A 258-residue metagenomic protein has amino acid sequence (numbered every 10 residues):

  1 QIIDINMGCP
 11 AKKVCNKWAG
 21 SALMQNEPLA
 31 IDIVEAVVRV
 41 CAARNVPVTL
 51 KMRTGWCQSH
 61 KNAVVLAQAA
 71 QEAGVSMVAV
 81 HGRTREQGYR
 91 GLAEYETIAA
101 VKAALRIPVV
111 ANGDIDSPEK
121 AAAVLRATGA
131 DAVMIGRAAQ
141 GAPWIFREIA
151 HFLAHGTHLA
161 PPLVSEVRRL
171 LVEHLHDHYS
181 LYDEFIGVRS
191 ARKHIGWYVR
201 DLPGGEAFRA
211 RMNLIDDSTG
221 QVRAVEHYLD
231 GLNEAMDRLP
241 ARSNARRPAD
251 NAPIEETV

Functional and structural regions predicted by a protein language model:
Q1-A19, L23-I107, A123, A127: Alpha/beta enzyme core
P47, N62-M77, Y89, E96 (+2 more regions): Alpha/beta catalytic cores of nucleotide-metabolism and tRNA/nucleoside-modifying enzymes
